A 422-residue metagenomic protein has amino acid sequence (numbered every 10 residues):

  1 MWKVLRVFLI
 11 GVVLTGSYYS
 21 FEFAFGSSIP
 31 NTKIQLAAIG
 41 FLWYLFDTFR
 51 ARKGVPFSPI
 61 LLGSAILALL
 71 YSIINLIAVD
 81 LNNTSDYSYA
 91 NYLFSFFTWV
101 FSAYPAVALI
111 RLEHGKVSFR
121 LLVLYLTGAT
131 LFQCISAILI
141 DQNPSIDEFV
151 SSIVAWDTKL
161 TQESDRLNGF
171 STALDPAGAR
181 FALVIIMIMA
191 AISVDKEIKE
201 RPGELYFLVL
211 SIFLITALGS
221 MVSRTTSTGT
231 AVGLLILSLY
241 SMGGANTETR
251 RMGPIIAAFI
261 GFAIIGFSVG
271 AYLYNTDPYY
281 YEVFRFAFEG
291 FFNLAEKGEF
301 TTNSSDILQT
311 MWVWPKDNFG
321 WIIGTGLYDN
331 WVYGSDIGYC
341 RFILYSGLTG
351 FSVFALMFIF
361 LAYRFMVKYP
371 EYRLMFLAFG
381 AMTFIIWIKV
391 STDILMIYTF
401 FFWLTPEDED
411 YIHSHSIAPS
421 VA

Functional and structural regions predicted by a protein language model:
M1-V7, T48-A51, E248-G266, K368 (+1 more regions): A juxtamembrane structural motif centered on a specific transmembrane helix
W2-F23, A37-F101, A381-F384: N-terminal hydrophobic segments of proteins, predominantly signal-anchor/transmembrane helices of inner/organellar
V7-V13, Y206-I212, Y363-F401: Loop-to-helix entry and N-terminal half of a specific, functionally important transmembrane alpha helix in multi-pass
G40-R50, V79-I135, N143, M357 (+1 more regions): Transmembrane alpha-helical segments and their membrane-water interfaces
L42, I186-A190, L234-L237, M375-F384 (+1 more regions): Transmembrane alpha-helices of multi-pass inner-membrane enzymes
R120-E148, T172-V222, S227-Y240: Alpha-helical transmembrane segments of multi-pass inner-membrane proteins
A231, L235, G243, Y345-I386: Hydrophobic transmembrane alpha-helices and their immediate junctions
F286-G334, L348-G350: TM-adjacent membrane-interface loops and short helices in multi-pass inner/ER membrane proteins
